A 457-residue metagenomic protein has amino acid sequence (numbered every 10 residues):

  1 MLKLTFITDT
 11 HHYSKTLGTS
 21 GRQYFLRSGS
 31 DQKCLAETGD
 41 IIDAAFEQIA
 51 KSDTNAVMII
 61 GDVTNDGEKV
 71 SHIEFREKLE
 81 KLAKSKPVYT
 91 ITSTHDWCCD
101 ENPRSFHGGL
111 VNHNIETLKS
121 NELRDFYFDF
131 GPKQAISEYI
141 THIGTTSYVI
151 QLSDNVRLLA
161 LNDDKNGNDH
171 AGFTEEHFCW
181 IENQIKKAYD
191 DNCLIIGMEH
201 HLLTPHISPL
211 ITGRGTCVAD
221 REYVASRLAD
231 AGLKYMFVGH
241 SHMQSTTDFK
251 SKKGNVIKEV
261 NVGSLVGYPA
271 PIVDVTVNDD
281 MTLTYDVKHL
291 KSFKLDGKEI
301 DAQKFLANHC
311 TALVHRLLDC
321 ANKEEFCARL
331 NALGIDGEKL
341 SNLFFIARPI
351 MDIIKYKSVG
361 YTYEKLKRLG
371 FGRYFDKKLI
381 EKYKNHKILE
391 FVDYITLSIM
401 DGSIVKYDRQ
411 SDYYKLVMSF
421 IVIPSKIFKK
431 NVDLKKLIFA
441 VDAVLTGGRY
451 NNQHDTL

Functional and structural regions predicted by a protein language model:
M1-H72: N-terminal active-site segment of His-dependent metallophosphoesterases
F6-T8, A56-D62, P87-T94, I196-H200 (+2 more regions): Active-site neighborhood of phospho(di)ester-bond hydrolases with catalytic His/Asp-centered motifs
T8-D40, R104-G108, G167-F173, P209-G213 (+1 more regions): Acidic/histidine-rich helix-loop elements that form or flank divalent-metal/phosphate-binding sites at the catalytic
Y13-T16, N65-G67, T94-N102, N166-D169 (+3 more regions): Active-site environment of divalent metal-dependent phosphoester hydrolases
S30-D31, K165-C179, A188-Y235: Active-site-proximal segments of metal-dependent phosphoesterases and phosphodiesterases across multiple
K69, I73-C179, K253, D274 (+1 more regions): Extended active-site neighborhood of metal-dependent phosphoesterases/phosphodiesterases
G213-V287: Conserved beta-sheet core of the metallophosphoesterase superfamily
G297-L457: Non-catalytic terminal accessory segments
